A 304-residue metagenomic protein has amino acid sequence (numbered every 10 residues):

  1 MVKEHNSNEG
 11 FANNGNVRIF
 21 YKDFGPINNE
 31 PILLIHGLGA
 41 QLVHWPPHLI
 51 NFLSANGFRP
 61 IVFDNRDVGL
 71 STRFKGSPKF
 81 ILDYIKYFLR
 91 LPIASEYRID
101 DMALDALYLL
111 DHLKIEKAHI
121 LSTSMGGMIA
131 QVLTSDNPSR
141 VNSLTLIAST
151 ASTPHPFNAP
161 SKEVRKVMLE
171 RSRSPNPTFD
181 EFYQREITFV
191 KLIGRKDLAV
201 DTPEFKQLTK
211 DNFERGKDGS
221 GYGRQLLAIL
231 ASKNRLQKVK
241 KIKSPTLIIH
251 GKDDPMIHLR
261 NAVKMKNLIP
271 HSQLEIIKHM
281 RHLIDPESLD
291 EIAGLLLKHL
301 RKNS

Functional and structural regions predicted by a protein language model:
V17-Y87: Conserved HGGG/HGGXW glycine-rich cap/lid loop of the alpha/beta-hydrolase fold
D100-A118: Conserved acidic catalytic loop of the alpha/beta-hydrolase fold
E116-P156: Conserved hydrolase catalytic core segment
L144-P175: Flexible "cap/lid" loop of the alpha/beta hydrolase fold
F179-Y222: Conserved alpha/beta-hydrolase catalytic His-Asp/Glu region
I242, I248-H250: Short beta-strand/loop motif that positions the catalytic acidic residue of the alpha/beta-hydrolase fold
D253-I257: Acidic catalytic loop of the alpha/beta-hydrolase fold
S272-S304: Catalytic active-site module of serine/aspartate enzymes centered on a nucleophile-bearing elbow/loop
